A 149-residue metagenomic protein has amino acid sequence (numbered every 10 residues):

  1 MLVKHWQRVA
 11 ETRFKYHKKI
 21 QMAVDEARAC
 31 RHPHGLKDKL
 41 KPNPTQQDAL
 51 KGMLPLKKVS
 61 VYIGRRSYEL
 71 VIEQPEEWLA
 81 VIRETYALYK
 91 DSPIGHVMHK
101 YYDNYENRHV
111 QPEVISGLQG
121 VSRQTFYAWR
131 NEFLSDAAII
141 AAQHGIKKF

Functional and structural regions predicted by a protein language model:
M1-A87, I139-F149: N-terminal interaction/assembly modules
E77, S92-H96, V121-A128, E132: Short, well-structured alpha-helical interface segments that form or flank functional binding sites
T85, K100-N104, D136, I140: Mid-sequence acidic-hydrophobic segments that form the walls of catalytic/ligand-binding cavities or oligomerization
A87-L88, Q119: Helix-turn-helix-type domain boundary/helix-start signal
Y89-V110: Short amphipathic alpha helix immediately N-terminal
Y105-Q124: Helix-turn-helix DNA-binding module
F126-H144: DNA major-groove recognition helices of helix-turn-helix
